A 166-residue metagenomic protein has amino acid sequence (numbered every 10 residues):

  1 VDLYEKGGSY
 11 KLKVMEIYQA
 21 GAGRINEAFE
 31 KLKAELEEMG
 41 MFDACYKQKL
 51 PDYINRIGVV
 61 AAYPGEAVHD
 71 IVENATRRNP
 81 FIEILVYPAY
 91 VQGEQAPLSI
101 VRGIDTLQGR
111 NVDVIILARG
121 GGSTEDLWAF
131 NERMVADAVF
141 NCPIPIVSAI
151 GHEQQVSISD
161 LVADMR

Functional and structural regions predicted by a protein language model:
V1-Y87: Short, glycine/charged-enriched hinge/interface segments at domain edges or termini
I54-R166: Short glycine/threonine-rich loop/turn motifs
